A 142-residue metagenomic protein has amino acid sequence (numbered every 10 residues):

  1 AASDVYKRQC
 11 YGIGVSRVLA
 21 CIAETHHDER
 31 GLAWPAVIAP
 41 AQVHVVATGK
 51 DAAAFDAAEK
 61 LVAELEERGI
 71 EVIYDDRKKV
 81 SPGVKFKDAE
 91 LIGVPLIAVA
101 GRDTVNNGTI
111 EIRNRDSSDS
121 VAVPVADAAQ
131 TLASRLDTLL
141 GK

Functional and structural regions predicted by a protein language model:
S3-K142: NTP/phosphate- and nucleic-acid-binding module
